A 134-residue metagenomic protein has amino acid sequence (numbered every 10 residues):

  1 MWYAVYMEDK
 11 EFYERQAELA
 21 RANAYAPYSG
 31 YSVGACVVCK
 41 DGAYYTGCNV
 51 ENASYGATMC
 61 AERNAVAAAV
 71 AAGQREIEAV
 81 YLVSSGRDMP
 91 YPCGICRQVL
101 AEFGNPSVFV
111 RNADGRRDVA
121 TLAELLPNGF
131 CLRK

Functional and structural regions predicted by a protein language model:
Y6-A26, Q74-K134: C-terminal binding/interaction regions
G30-C39: Short beta-strand scaffold segments in enzyme catalytic cores
C39-D41, A113-D114: Short acidic-glycine loop/turn motifs at beta-strand connectors
N49-N64: Compact, glycine-rich, soluble single-domain proteins
C60-Y81: Short, solvent-exposed cationic patches
